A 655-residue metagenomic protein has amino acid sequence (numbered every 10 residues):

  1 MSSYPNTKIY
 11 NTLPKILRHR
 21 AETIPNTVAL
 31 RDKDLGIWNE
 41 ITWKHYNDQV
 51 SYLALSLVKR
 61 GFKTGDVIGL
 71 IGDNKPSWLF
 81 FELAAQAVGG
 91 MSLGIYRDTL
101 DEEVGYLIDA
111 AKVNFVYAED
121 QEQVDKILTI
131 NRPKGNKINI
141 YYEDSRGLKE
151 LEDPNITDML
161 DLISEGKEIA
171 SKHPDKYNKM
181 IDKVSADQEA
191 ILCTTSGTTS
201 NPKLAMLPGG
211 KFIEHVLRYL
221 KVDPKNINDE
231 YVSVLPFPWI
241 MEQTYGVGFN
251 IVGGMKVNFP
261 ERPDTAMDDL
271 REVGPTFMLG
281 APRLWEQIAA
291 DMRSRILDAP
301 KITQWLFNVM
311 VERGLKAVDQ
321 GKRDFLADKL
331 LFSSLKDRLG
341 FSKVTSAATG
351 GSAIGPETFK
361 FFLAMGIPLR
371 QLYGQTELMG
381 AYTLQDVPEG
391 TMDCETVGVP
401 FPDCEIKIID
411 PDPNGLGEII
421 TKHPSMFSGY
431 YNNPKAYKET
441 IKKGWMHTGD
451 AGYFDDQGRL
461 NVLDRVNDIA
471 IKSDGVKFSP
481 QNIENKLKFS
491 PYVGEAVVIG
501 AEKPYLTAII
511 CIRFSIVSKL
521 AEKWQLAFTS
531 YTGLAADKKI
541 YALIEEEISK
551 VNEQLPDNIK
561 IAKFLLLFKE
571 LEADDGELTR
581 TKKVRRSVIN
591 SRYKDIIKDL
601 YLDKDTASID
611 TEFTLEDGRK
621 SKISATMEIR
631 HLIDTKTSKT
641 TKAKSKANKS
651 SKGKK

Functional and structural regions predicted by a protein language model:
P25-V28, T157, S164-T194, N201 (+1 more regions): Conserved pre-ATP/AMP-binding loop-to-beta segment of ANL
L30-L83, L100-G105, D158-I163, L207-G210: Conserved AMP-binding/adenylate-forming core of the ANL superfamily
E40-K44, D182, A190-E214: Conserved AMP-binding A3 loop
N47, S51-Y52, A186, A205-N226 (+1 more regions): Conserved structural elements of the adenylate-forming
T99-T129, I213-V232, P263-F277, R338: Conserved ATP-dependent adenylate/AMP-binding module captured primarily in the ANL superfamily
I213-E230, F237-F332, K343, P368: Conserved AMP-binding/adenylation subdomain of ANL enzymes
N258, D337, K343-T349, I354-G417 (+2 more regions): Conserved ATP-binding loop and adjacent catalytic segment of the adenylate-forming AMP-binding
K407, N414-K472: Conserved ATP-binding/catalytic segment of the ANL
